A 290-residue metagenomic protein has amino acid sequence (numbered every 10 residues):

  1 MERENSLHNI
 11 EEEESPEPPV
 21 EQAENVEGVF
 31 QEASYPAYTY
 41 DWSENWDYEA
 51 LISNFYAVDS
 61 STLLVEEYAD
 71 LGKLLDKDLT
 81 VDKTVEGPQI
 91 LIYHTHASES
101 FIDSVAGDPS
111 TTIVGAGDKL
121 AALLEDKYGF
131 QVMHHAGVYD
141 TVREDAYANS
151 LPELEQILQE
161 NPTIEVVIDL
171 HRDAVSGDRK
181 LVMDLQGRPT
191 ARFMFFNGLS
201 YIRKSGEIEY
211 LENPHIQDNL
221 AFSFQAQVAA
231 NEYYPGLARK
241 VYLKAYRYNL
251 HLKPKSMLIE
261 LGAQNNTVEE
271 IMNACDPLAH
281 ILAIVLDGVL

Functional and structural regions predicted by a protein language model:
E2-L91: Non-catalytic propeptide/linker segments at domain boundaries
P88-G107: Short glycine-rich His-centered loop
A97-S100, V138-V142, R172-G177, L199-R203 (+2 more regions): Solvent-exposed loop/turn segments at secondary-structure junctions within structured extracellular/periplasmic domains
D103-D184: Catalytic-core regions of hydrolytic enzymes
G107-G115, E144-A148, N213-A221, N265-N273: Soluble non-cytosolic domains of exported or imported proteins
S176-E212: A short, glycine/acidic-enriched catalytic loop
H215-Y242: Active-site-adjacent substrate-binding region of metalloamidase/peptidase-like peptide-processing proteins
G236-L290: Active-site-adjacent mobile loop/cap segments within catalytic or ligand-binding domains
